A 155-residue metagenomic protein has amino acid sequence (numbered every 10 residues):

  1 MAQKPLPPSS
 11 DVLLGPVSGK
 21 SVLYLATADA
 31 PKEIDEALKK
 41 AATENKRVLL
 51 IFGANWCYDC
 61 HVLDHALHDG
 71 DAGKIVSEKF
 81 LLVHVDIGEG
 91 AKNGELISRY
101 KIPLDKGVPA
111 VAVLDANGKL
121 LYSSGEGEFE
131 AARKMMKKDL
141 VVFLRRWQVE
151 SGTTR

Functional and structural regions predicted by a protein language model:
K4-E44, G152: N-terminal leader/targeting and pre-domain segments
S21-A28, V83, F129-R133: Second-shell loop/turn segments in exported
A28, F52, H65, D69-G94: Thiol-based oxidoreductase modules, predominantly thioredoxin-like and allied folds used for disulfide exchange
A42-T43, K74-S77, I102-G107, A116: Extracellular/periplasmic catalytic domains that process cell-envelope and extracellular macromolecules
E44-C57: Short active-site neighborhood of thiol/selenol oxidoreductases, capturing the structured segment around
V48-I51, L81-V85, A110-L114, L121-S123: Structural recognition of the beta-strand scaffold that forms the well-ordered cores of secreted hydrolase catalytic
N55-D59, A66, I87-K92, G118-L120 (+1 more regions): Solvent-exposed loop/turn segments at secondary-structure junctions within structured extracellular/periplasmic domains
K106-T153: Non-catalytic, surface beta->alpha helical segment in thiol-disulfide oxidoreductase systems
